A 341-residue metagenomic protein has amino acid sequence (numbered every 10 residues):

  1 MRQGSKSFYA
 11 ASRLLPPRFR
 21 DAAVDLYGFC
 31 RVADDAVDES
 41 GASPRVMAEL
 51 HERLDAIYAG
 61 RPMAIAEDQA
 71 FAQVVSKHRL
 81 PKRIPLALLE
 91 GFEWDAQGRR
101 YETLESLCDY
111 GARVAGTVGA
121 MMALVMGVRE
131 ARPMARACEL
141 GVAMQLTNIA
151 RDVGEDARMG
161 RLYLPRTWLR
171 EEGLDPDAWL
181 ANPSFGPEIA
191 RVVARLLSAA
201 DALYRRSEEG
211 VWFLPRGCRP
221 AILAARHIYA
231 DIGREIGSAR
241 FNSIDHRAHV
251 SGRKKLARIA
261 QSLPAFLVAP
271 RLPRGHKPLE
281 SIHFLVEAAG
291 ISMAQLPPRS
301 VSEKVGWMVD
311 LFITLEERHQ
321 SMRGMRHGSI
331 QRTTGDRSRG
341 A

Functional and structural regions predicted by a protein language model:
M1-A143, E155-A341: Catalytic cores of Mg2+-dependent Asp-rich isoprenoid enzymes
L146-I149: Extended, hydrophobic alpha-helical segments in both membrane/secreted and soluble proteins
